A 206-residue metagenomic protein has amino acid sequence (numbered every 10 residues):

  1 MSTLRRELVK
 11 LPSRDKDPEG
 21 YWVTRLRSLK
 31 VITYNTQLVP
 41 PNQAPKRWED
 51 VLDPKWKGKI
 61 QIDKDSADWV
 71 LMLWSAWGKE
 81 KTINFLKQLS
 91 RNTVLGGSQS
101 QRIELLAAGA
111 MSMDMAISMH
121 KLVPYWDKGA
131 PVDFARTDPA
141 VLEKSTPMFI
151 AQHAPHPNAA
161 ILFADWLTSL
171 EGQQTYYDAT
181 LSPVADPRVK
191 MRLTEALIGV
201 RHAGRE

Functional and structural regions predicted by a protein language model:
M1-A108: Extracytoplasmic ligand-binding site segments that recognize negatively charged/polar headgroups
T33-L38, S75, S145-H156, T175-Y176: A bilobed periplasmic-binding-protein/Venus flytrap-type ligand-binding module shared by bacterial periplasmic
W56-D65, W166-V189: Periplasmic-binding protein-like
W56-K59, G109-S112, A130-V132, N158-A159: Loop/turn elements at helix/coil->beta-strand transitions in domains of secreted/extracellular proteins
K81, F85-Q88, T146, P155-L167 (+1 more regions): Short amphipathic alpha-helical coupling segments at ligand-binding clamshell hinges and other catalytic/signaling
L86-L89, T93-G96, K128-A154, P187-G199: Periplasmic-binding protein-like
S112-P131: A ligand-binding cleft/hinge motif common to bilobed small-molecule-binding domains
